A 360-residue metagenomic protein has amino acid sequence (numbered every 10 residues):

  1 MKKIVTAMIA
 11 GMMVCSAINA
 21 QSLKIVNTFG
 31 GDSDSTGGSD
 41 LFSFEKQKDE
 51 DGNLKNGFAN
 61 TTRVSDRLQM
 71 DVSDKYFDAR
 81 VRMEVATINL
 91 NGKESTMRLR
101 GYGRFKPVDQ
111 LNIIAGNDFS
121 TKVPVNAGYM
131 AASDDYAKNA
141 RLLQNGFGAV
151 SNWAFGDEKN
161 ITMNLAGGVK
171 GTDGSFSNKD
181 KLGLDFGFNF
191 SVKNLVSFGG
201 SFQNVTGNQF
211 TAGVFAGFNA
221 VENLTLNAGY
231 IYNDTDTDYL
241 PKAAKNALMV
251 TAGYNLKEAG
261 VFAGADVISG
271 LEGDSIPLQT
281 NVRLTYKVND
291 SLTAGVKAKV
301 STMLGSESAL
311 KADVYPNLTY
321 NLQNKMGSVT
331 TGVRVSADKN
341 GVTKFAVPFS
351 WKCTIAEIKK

Functional and structural regions predicted by a protein language model:
K2-N117, F147, S151-L165, F176-L184 (+5 more regions): Beta-barrel outer-membrane channel/assembly domains of diderm bacteria
G30-T36, E84-I88, S120-K122, G168-T172 (+7 more regions): Structural signature of outer-membrane beta-barrel domains
G37, R80, N91, I113 (+9 more regions): Short acidic, gly/pro-rich beta-turn/loop elements at beta-sheet edges and active-site/ligand-binding grooves
D40-L54, Y129-D134, T172-K179, N233-A244 (+2 more regions): Solvent-exposed loop segments that connect transmembrane elements
A115, T121-A132, Y230-Y232, D236 (+1 more regions): Surface-exposed extracellular loop regions of Gram-negative outer-membrane beta-barrel proteins, predominantly
D118-G156, T162-G168: Glycine/proline-centered hinge or cleavage motifs at structural transition points of membrane proteins
K138-L142, S177-K181, G207-Q209: Short capping loops/turns at secondary-structure boundaries
E158-T162, N189-G305: Detector for outer-membrane/organellar transmembrane beta-barrel domains, recognizing the amphipathic beta-strand
